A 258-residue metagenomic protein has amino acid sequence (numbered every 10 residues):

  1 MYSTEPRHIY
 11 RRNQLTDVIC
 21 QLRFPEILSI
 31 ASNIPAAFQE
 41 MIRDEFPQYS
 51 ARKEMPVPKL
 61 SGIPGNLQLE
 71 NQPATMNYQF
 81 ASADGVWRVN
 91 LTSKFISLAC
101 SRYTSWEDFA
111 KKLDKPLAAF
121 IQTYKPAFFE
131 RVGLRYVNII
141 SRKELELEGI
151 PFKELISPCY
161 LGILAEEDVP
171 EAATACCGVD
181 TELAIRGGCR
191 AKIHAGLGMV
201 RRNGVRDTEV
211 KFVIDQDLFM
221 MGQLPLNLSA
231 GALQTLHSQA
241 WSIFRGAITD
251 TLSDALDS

Functional and structural regions predicted by a protein language model:
M1, E5-R7, P73-A81, R131-V205: Aromatic/basic-lined ligand-recognition segments that form π-stacking hydrophobic pockets flanked by Lys/Arg to engage
M1-L91, G222, L228: N-terminal low-complexity, intrinsically disordered segments
Q14-Q21, W87-Y103, F129-V137, T208-M221: Glycine-rich, often proline-containing surface loops adjacent to acidic residues and nearby aromatics that form
I30, I34, F38, S105-K112 (+4 more regions): Short amphipathic alpha-helical segments
M41, E45, K112, P116-T123 (+2 more regions): Conserved short hydrophobic interaction patches
S61-P64, R131-I139, D250-S258: Short, highly charged C-terminal tails/helix-capping segments
S82-Y124: Hydrophobic alpha-helical segments and helix pairs
V213-S258: C-terminal structured interaction module
